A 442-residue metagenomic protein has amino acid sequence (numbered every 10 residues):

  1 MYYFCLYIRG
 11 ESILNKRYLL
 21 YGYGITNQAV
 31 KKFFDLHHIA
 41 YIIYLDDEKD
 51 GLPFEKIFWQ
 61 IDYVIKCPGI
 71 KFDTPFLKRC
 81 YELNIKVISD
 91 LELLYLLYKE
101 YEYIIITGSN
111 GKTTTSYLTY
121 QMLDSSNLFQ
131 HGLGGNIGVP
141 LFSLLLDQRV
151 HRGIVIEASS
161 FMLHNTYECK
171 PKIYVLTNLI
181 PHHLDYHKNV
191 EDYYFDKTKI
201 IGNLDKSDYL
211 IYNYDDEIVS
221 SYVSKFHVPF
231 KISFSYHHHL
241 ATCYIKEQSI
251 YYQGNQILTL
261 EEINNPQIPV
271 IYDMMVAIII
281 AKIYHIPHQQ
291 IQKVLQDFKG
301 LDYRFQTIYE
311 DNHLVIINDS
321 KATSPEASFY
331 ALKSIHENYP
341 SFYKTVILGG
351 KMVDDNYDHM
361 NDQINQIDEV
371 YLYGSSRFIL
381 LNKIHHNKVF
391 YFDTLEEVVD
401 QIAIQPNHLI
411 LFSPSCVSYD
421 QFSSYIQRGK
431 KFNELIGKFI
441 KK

Functional and structural regions predicted by a protein language model:
Y2-I13: Short, Lys/Arg-enriched N-terminal segments with co-localized hydrophobic residues within the first ~10-30 amino acids
R9, K16-R17, Q28, K32-F33 (+9 more regions): Phosphate-binding loop of NTP-binding sites
R17, A29-F33, Q130, L260-I367: Nucleotide phosphate-binding/pyrophosphate-handling subdomain across enzymes that bind or process nucleotide phosphates
Y23: Glycine-rich Rossmann-fold phosphate-binding loop(s) that bind the pyrophosphate of adenine dinucleotide cofactors
I39-D50: NAD(P)-binding Rossmann-fold cofactor-contacting core
I43-L45, L210-Y214, I347-L348, I367-S375: Short internal beta-strands
S89-L93, H227-I245, Q292-Q296, Q306 (+1 more regions): Beta-strand->loop->alpha-helix junctions that form or flank phosphate-binding loops in nucleotide-handling enzymes
D355-L409: C-terminal helical cap/extension that packs against the catalytic core of soluble nucleotide-cofactor enzymes
